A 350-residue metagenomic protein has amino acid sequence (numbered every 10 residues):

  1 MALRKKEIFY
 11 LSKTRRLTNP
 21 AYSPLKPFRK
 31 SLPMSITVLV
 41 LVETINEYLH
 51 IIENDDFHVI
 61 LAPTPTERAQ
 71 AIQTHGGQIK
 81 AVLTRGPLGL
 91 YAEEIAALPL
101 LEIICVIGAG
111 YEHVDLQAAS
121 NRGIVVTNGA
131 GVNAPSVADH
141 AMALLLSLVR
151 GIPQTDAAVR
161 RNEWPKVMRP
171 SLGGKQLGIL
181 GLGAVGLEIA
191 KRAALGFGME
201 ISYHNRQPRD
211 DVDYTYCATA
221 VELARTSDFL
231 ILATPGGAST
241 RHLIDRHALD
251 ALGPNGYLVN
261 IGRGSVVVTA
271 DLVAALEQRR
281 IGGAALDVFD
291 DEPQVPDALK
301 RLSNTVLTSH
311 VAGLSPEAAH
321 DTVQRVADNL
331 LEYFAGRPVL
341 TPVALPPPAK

Functional and structural regions predicted by a protein language model:
I8, K13, N19-A81, F334 (+1 more regions): N-terminal glycine-/charge-rich "phosphate-binding" loop or analogous flexible N-terminal tail
S35, L101, G173-Q176, R246 (+1 more regions): Phosphate-coordination loops involved in phosphoryl transfer and adenosine-cofactor binding
L41, R85, I107, A233-G236 (+1 more regions): Short, well-ordered coil/turn residues at beta-beta hairpins and beta-strand->alpha-helix junctions within
G77-Q78, A97-L100, R225-T226, A251-P254 (+1 more regions): Alpha-helix C-terminal capping/helix-to-coil transition sites in glycosyltransferase folds
Q78-D156: Phosphate/diphosphate ligand-binding glycine-rich loop within oxidoreductases
L90-A92, R206-A298: Rossmann-like adenosine-cofactor binding region
S120, T127-D139, E292-K350: C-terminal helix-to-coil terminal segments
R122, G129-Q176, L180, A184 (+3 more regions): Phosphate-binding beta-alpha-beta segment of Rossmann-like dinucleotide-binding domains, i.e., the NAD(P)
